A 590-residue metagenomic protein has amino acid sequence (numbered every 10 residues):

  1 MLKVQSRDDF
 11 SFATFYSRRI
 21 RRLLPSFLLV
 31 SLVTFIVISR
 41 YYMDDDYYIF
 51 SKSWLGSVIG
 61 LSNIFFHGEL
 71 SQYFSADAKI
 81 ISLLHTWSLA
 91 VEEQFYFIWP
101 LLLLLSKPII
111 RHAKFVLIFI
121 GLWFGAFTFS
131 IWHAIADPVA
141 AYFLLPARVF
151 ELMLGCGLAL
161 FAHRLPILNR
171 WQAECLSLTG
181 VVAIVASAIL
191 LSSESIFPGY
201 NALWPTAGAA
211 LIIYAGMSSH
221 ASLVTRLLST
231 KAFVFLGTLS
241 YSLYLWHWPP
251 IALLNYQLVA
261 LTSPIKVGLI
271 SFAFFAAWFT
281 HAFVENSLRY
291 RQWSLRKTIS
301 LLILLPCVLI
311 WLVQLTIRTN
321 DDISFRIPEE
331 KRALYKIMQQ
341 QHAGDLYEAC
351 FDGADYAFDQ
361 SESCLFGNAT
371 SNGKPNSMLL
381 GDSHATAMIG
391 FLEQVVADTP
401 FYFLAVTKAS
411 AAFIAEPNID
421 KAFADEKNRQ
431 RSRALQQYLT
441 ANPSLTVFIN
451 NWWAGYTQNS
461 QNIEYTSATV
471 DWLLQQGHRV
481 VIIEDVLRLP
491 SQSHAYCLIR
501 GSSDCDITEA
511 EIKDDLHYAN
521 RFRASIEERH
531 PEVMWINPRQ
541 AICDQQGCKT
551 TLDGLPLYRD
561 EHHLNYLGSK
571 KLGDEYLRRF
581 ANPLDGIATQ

Functional and structural regions predicted by a protein language model:
M1-S294, I303, L309, A588-T589: Membrane-interface helix/loop caps of multi-pass membrane proteins
S193, N255-I265, F274-W278, A282 (+1 more regions): Extracellular/periplasmic envelope-modification machinery, especially enzymes that add or remove acyl/ester groups on
